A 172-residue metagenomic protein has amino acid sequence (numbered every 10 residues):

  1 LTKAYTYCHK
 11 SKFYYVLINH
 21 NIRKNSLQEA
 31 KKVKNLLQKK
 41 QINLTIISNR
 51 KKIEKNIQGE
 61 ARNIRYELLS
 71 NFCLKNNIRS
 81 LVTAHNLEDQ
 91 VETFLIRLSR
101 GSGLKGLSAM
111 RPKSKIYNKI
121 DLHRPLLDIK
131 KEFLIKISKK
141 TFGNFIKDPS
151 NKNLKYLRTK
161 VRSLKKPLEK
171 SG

Functional and structural regions predicted by a protein language model:
L1-L164: Core alpha/beta nucleotide-donor-binding catalytic domains of modification enzymes
P167: P-loop NTPase catalytic nucleotide-binding module
K170-G172: An accessory alpha-helical subdomain
